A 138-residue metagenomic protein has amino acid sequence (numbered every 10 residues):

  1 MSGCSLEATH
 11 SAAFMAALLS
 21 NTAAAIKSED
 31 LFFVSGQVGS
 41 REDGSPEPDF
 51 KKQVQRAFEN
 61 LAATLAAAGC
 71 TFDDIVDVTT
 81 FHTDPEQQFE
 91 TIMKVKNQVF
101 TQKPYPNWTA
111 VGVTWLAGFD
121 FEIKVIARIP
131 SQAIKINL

Functional and structural regions predicted by a protein language model:
M1-E59, A63-V76, H82-L138: N-terminal presequence-like segments and the immediate start of the first folded domain
